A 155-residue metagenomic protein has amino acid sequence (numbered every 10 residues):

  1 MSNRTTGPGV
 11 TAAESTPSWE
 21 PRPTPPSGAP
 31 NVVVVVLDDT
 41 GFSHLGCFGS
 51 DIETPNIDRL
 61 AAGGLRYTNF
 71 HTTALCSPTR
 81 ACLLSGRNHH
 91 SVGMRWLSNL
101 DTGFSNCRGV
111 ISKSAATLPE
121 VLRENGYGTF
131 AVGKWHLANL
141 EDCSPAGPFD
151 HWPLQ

Functional and structural regions predicted by a protein language model:
M1-Q155: Formylglycine-dependent sulfatase
